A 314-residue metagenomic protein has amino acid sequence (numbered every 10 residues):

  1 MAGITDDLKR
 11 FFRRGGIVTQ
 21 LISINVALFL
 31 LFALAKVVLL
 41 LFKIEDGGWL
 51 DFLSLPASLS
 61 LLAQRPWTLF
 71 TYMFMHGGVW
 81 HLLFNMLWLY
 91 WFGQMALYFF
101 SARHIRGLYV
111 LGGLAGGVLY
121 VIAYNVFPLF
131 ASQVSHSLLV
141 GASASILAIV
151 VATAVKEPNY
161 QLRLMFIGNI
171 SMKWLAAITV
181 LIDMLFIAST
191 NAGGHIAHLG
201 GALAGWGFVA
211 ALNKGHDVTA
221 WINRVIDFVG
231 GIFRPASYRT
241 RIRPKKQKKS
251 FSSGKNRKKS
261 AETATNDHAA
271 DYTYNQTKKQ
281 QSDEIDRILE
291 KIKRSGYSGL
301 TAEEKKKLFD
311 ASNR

Functional and structural regions predicted by a protein language model:
M1-I17, V26, D183-R314: C-terminal transmembrane module of polytopic alpha-helical membrane proteins
A2, L34, M95, T153-N159 (+1 more regions): Structural signal for the C-terminal ends of transmembrane alpha-helices and the immediately following loop
G3-S23, L62-L69, G168-L185: Aromatic-enriched alpha-helical transmembrane segments of multi-pass intramembrane proteins
I4-K9, L89-L97, E157-R163: C-terminal ends of transmembrane helices
R14-L139, I187-A197: N-terminal TM1-TM2 helical hairpin plus the immediately adjacent luminal interfacial "cap"
L83, G141-V150, I196-L203: Membrane-embedded alpha-helical segments of multi-pass membrane proteins, especially the transmembrane helices
Y98, V155-N169, N213-A220: Alpha-helical transmembrane bundle and helix-membrane interface signal in multi-pass integral membrane proteins
Q133-P158, I170-M172: Membrane-interface micro-motifs in multi-pass membrane enzymes
